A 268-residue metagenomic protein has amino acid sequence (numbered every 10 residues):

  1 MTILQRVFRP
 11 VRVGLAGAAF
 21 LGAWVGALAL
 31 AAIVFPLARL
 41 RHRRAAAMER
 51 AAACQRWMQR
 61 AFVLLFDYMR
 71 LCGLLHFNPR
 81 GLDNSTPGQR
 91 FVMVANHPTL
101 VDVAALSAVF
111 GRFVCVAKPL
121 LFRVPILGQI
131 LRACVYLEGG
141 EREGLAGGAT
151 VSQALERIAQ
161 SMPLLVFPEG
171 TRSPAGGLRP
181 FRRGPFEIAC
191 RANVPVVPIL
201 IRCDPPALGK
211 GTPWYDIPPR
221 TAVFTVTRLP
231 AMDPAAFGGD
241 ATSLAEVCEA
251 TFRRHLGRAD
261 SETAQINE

Functional and structural regions predicted by a protein language model:
T2-N78, Q129-I130: A transmembrane-helix-recognition feature enriched in membrane-embedded lipid enzymes and envelope glyco-/phospholipid
I3-P10, G148-E268: Non-catalytic C-terminal accessory region of glycerolipid acyltransferases and related lyso-lipid remodeling enzymes
P36, R41-E49, A53-R60, C72 (+2 more regions): Catalytic core of membrane glycerolipid acyltransferases/transacylases, capturing the structured, soluble-facing
F66, L106, L127-G128, A154-L155 (+1 more regions): Short amphipathic alpha-helical segments and helix-helix/interface helices
M69-R70, L131, R157, A189: A generic structural signal for well-ordered alpha-helical segments
L74-H76, R112, A133, S161 (+1 more regions): A generic structural signal for alpha->beta connector loops
G81-T86: Glycine-rich helix-loop-beta junction characteristic of Rossmann-like nucleotide cofactor-binding loops
